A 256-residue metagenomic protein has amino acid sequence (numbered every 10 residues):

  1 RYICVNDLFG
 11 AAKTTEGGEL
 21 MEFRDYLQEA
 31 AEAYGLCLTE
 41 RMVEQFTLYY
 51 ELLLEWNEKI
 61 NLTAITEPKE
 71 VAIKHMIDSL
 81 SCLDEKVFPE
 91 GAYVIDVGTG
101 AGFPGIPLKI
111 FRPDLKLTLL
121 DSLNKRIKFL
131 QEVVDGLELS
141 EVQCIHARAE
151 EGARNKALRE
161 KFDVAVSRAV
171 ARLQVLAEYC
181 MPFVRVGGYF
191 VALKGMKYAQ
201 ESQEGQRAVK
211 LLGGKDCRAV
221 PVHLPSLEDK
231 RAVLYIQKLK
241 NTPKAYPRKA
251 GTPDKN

Functional and structural regions predicted by a protein language model:
R1-L20: Short, Lys/Arg-enriched N-terminal segments with co-localized hydrophobic residues within the first ~10-30 amino acids
M21-G91, I95, K125-K128, E132-V142: Class I SAM-dependent transferase core
L80-A171, A177-E178: Conserved SAM/SAH cofactor-binding pocket of Class I
R112, V184-V186: Helix-to-beta-strand junctions that scaffold the AdoMet/dcAdoMet cofactor pocket in Class I SAM-dependent enzymes
R126-K128, Y198, S202: Short alpha-helix immediately C-terminal to the canonical SAM-binding loop
E150, G195-A199, L224: Short "lid" loop at the C-terminus of a central beta-strand within the Rossmann-like core of SAM-dependent
G187-K197: Conserved beta-strand signature within the Rossmann-like core of class I S-adenosyl-L-methionine
Q203-N256: SAM/dcSAM-binding transferase cores
